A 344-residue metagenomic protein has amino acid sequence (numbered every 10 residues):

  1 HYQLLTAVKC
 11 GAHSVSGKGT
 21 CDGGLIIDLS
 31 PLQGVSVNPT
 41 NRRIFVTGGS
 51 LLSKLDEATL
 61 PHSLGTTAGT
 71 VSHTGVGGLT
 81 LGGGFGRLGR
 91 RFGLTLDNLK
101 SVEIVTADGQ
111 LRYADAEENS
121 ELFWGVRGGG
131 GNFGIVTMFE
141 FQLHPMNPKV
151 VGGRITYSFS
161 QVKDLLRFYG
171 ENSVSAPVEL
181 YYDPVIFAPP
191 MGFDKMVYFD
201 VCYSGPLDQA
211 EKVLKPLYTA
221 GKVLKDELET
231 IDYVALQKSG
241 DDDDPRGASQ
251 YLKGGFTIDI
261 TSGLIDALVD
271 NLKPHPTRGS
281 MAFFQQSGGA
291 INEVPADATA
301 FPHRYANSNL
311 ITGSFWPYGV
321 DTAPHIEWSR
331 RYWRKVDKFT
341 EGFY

Functional and structural regions predicted by a protein language model:
H1-Y344: Soluble FAD-dependent oxygen oxidases
